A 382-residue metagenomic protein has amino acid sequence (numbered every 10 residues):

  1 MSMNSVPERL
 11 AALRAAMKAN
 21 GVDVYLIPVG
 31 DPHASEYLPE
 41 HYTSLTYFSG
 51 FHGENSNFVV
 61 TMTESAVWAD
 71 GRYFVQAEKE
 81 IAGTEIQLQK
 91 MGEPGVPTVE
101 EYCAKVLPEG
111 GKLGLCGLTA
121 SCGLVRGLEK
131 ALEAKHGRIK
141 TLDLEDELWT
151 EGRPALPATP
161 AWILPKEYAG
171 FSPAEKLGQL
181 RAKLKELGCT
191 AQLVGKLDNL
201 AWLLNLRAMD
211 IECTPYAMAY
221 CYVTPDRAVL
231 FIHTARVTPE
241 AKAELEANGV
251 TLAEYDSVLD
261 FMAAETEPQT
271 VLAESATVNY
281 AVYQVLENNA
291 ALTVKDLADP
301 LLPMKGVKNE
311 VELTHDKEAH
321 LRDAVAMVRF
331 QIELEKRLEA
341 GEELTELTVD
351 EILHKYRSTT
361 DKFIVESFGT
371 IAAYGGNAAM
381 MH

Functional and structural regions predicted by a protein language model:
M1-H382: Active-site neighborhoods and metal-handling regions in enzymes and metal-associated proteins
